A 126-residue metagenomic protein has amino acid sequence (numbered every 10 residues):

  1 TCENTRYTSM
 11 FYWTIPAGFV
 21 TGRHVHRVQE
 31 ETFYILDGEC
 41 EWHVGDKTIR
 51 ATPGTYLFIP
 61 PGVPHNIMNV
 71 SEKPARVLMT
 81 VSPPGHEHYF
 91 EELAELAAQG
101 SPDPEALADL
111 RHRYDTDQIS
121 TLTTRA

Functional and structural regions predicted by a protein language model:
T1-R23, Q29: A short glycine-rich, His/Asp/Glu-containing loop-to-beta-strand
C2, F19, E39-C40, N66: Hydrophobic small-molecule pocket/channel-lining residues, especially in calycin-type beta-barrels
M10-T14, T32, T48, Y56-F58: Conserved hydrophobic/aromatic beta-strand scaffold that supports enzyme active sites
A17, V28-C40, G45: Glycine- and acidic-residue-biased ligand/ion/polar-headgroup-sensing regions
F19, V28-Q29, K47, V63-P64 (+2 more regions): A generic "binding-loop/recognition-motif" signal
T21-R23, V44-I49: Short beta-strand segments
E39, D46-P64: Short acidic-glycine-tyrosine-enriched beta hairpin
N66-A126: Double-stranded beta-helix
